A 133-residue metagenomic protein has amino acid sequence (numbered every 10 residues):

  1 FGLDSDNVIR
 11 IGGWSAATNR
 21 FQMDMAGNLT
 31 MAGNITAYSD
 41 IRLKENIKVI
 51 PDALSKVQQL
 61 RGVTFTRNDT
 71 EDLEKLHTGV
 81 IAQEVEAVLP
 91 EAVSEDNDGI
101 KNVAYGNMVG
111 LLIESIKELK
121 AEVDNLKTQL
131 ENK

Functional and structural regions predicted by a protein language model:
F1-S15: Flexible "stalk/tail and boundary" regions
N19-Y105, L119-K133: C-terminal intramolecular chaperone/autoprocessing and neck/assembly modules of extracellular spikes and adhesins
